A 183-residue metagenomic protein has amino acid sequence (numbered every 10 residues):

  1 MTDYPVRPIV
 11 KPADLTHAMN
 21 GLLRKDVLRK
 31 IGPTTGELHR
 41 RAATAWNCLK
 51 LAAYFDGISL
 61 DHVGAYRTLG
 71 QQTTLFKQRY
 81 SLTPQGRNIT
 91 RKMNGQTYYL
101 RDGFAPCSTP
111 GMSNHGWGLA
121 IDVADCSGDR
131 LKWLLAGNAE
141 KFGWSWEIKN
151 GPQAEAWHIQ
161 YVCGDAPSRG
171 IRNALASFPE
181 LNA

Functional and structural regions predicted by a protein language model:
M1-A183: Cell-envelope/glycan interface and biosynthesis
